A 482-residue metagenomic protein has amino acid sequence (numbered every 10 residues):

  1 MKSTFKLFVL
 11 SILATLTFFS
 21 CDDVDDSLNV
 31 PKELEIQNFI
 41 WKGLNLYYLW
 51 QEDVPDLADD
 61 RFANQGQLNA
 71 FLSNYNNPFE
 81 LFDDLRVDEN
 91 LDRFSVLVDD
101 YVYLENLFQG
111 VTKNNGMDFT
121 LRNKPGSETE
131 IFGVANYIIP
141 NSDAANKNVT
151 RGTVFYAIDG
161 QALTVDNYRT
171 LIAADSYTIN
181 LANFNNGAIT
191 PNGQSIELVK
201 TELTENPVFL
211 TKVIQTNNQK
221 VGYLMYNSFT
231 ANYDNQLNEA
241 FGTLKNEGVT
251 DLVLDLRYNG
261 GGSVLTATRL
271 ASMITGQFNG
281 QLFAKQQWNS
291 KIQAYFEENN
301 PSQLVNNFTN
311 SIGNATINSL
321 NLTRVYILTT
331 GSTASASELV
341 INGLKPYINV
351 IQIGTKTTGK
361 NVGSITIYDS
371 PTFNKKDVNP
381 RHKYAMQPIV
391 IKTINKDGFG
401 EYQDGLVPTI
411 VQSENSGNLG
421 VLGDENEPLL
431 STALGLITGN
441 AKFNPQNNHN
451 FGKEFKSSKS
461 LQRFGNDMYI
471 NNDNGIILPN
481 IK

Functional and structural regions predicted by a protein language model:
M1-V9: Bacterial N-terminal signal peptides that target proteins for export
L10-L13, V253-L254: A structural preference for short, pocket-lining loop segments at secondary-structure junctions
L16-S20: C-terminal motif of bacterial Sec signal peptides marking the signal peptidase cleavage site
D22-D251, G276, G452-K482: Flexible, low-complexity junctional segments that flank or bridge functional domains
E202, Y258-G260: Active-site-proximal loop/turn and secondary-structure-junction residues that shape catalytic pockets, frequently
Y226, L256-Y258, T329: Short glycine-centered, acidic/aromatic-flanked micro-motifs in structured strand/loop junctions that mark active-site
A231-L244, V249-D251, G260-K482: C-terminal "post-core" interaction segments
